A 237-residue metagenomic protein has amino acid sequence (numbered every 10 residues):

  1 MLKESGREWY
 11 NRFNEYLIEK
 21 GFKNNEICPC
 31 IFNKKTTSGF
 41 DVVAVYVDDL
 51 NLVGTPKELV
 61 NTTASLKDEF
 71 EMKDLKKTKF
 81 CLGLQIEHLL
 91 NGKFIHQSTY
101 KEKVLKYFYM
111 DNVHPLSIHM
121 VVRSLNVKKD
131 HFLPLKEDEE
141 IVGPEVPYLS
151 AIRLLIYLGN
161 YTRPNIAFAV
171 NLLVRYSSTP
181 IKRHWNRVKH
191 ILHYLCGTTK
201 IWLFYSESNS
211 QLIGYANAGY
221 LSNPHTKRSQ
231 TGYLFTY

Functional and structural regions predicted by a protein language model:
M1-Y237: Long, low-complexity, charge-biased intrinsically disordered regions
